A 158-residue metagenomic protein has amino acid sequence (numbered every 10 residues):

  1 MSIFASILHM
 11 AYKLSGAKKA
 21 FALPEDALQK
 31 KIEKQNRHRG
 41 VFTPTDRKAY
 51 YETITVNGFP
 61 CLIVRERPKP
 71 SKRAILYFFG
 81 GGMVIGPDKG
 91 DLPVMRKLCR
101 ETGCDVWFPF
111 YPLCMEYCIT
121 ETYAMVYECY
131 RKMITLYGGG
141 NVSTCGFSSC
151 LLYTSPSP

Functional and structural regions predicted by a protein language model:
M1-K69: A glycine/proline-hinged amphipathic helix-loop "lid/cap" segment that gates access to hydrophobic ligand pockets
K72-G80: Short beta-strand element of the alpha/beta-hydrolase
G82-K89, C99-E101: Short substrate-entry loop that stabilizes the transition state in hydrolases
D88, V94, F108-N141: Catalytic nucleophile-loop/oxyanion-hole region of alpha/beta-hydrolase and closely related hydrolase-like folds
G103-W107: A fold-wide structural signal in alpha/beta-hydrolase
T144-G146: Short beta-strand immediately N-terminal to the catalytic nucleophile in serine-hydrolase-like folds
S148-L152: Active-site loop->helix "elbow" adjoining a glycine-rich segment at hydrolase catalytic centers
Y153-P158: Conserved small/polar residues in nucleotide/adenosyl-binding loops
